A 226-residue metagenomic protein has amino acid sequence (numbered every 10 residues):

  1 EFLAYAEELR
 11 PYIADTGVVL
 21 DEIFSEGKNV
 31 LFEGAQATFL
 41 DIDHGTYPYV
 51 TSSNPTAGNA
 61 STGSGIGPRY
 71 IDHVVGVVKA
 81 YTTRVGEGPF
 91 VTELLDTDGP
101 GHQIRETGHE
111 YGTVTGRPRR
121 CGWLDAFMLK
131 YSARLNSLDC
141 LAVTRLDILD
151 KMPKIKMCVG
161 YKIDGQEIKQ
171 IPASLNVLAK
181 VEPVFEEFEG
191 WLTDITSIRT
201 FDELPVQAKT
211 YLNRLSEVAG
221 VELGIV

Functional and structural regions predicted by a protein language model:
E1-V226: Non-transmembrane, aqueous-exposed alpha-helical and coiled segments at domain scale
